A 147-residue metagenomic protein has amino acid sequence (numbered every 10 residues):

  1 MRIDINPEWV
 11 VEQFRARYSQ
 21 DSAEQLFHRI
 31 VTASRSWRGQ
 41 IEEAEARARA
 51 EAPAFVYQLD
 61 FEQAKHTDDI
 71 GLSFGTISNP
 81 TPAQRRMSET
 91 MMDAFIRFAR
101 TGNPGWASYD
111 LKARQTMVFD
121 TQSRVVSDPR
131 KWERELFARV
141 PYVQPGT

Functional and structural regions predicted by a protein language model:
M1-R85, A94: Substrate-gating cap/lid region and adjacent catalytic-acid/histidine neighborhood within extracellular/lumenal
A48, Q84, G105-W106, R124 (+1 more regions): Bulky hydrophobic/aromatic packing residues
Y57-Q63, A107-R114: Short, solvent-exposed turn/loop segments enriched in Gly/Ser/Thr/Pro and often Arg
D60-D68, Q122-V125, P129-W132: Short acidic/His-enriched helical or mixed secondary-structure segments at domain edges of catalytic enzymes and some
I70, Y109, M117: Short clusters of hydrophobic/aromatic residues that line enzyme substrate/ligand-binding pockets
Q84-W106: Non-catalytic, well-ordered alpha-helical segments in soluble enzyme domains
Q115-M117, Q122: C-terminal, flexible cofactor-proximal segment of oxidoreductases
V125-T147: Tryptophan-rich aromatic "cage" segments
